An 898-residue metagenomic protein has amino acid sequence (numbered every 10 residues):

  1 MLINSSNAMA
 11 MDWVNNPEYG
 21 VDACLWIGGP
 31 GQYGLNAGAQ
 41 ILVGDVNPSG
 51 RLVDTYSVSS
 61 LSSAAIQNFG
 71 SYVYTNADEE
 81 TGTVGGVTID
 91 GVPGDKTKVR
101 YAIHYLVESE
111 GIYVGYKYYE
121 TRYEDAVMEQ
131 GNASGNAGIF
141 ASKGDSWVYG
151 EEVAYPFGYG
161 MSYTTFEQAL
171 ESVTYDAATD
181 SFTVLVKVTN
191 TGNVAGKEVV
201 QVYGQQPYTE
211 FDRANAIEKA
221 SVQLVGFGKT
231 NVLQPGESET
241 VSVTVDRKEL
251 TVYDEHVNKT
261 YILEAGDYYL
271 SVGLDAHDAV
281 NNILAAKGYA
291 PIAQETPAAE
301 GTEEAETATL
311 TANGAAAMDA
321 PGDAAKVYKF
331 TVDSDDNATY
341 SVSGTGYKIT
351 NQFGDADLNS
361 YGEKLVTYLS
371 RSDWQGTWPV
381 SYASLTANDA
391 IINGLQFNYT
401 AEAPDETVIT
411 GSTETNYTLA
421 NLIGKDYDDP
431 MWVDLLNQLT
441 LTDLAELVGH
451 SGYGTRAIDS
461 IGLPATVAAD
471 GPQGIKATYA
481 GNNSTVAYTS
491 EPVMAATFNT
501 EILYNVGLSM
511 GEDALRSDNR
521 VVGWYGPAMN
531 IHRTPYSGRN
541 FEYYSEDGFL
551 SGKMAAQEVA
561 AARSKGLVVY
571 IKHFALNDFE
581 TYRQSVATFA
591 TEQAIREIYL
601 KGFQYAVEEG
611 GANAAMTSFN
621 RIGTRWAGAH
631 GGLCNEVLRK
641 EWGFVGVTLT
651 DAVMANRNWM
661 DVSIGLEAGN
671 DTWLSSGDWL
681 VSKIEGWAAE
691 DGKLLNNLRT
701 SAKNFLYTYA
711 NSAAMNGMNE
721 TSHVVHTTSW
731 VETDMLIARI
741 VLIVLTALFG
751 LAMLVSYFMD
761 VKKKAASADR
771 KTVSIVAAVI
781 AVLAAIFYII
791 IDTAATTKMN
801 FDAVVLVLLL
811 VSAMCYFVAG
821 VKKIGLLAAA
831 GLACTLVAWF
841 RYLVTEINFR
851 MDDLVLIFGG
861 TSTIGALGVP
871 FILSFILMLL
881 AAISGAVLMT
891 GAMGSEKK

Functional and structural regions predicted by a protein language model:
M1-V252, E264-L270, A276, G346-V818 (+1 more regions): Glycoside hydrolase catalytic-domain context in secreted enzymes
R247-Y340: Terminal connector regions
